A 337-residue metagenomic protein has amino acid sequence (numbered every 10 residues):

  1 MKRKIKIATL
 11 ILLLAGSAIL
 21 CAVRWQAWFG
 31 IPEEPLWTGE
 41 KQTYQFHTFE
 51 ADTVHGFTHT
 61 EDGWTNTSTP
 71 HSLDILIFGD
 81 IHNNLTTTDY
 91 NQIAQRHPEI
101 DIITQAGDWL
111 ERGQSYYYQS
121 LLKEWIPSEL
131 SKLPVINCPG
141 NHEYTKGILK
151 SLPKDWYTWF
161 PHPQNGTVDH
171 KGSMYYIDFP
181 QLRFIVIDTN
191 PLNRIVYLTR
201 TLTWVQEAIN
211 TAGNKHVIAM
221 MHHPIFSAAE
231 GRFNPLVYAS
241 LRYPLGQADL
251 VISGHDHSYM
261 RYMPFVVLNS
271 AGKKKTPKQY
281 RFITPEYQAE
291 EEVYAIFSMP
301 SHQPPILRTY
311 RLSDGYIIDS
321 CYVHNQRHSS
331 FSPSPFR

Functional and structural regions predicted by a protein language model:
M1-H82, T87, Q95-I100, K132 (+1 more regions): Acidic, histidine-bearing metal-coordination/catalytic regions of metal-dependent phosphoesterases
T43-N66, S115-G213, L236-S240, P244-L250 (+1 more regions): Extended active-site neighborhood of metal-dependent phosphoesterases/phosphodiesterases
F78-H82, W109-S115, D188-V196, A229-R232: The substrate-binding groove and active-site-proximal loops of carbohydrate-active enzymes, especially glycoside
D80, G107-D108, G140-N141, I187 (+2 more regions): Active-site glycine-centered loops adjacent to acidic/histidine catalytic or metal-binding residues that shape
Q95-R112, D249: Active-site metal-binding motif and surrounding structural segment of the metallo-beta-lactamase
R96-P98, T211-N214: Glycine-rich phosphate-binding loop signature in dinucleotide/nucleotide-binding domains
A212-A229: Short acidic, glycine-rich surface-loop motifs adjacent to enzyme active sites
